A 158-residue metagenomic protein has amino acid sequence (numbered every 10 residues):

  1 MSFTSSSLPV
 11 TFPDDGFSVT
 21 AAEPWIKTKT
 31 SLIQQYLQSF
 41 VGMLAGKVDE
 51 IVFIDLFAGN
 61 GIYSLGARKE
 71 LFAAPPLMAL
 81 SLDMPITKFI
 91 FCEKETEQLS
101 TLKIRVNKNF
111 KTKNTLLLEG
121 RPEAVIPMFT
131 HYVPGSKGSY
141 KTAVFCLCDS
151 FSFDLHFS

Functional and structural regions predicted by a protein language model:
S2-E50: Class I SAM-dependent methyltransferase Rossmann-like catalytic core, especially the SAM/SAH-binding loop
D14-D15, D49, D55, D83 (+2 more regions): Acidic-enriched, low-complexity/disordered segments with a strong bias for Aspartate over Glutamate
G16-A22, F53-A58, S136-A143: Generic detector of short, locally flexible boundary/turn motifs and exposed helical patches
W25-I26, I62-Y63, A143-L147: N-terminal start-of-chain detector that recognizes signal peptides and the immediate post-cleavage beginning
T28, A74, E97, K141 (+1 more regions): Short, well-structured alpha-helical interface segments that form or flank functional binding sites
S31-M128: SAM cofactor-binding core of SAM-dependent methyltransferases, primarily the Rossmann-like beta-alpha-beta module
L117-S158: Active-site segment flanking the S-adenosylmethionine/decSAM binding pocket in AdoMet-dependent transferases
